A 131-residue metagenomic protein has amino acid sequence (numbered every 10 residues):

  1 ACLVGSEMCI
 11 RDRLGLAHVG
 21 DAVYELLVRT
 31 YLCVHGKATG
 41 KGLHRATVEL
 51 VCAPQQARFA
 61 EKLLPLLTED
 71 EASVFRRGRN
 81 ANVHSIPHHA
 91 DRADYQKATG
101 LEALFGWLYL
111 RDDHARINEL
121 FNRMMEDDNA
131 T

Functional and structural regions predicted by a protein language model:
A1-G5, C9-I10: Single conserved hydrophobic/aromatic residue that forms the stacking wall/gate of nucleotide- or nucleobase-binding
V19, V23, L27, L104: Active-site His/Glu-centered metal-binding helix of metallohydrolases
V28-R29, Y109: Active-site-flanking alpha-helical
G36-R45: Post-HEXXH active-site segment of zinc metalloproteases
A46-T131: Amphipathic alpha-helical interface segments
